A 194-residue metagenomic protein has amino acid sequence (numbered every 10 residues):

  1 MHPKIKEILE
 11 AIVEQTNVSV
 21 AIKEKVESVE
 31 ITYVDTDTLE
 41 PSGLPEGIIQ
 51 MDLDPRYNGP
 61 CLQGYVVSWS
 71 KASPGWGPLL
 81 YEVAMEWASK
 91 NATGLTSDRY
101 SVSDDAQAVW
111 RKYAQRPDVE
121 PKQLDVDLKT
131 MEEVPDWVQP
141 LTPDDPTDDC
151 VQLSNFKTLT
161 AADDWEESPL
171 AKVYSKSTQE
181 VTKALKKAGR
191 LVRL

Functional and structural regions predicted by a protein language model:
M1-I12, A21-I22, V26-V29, I49-R56 (+2 more regions): Terminal substrate-recognition subdomain of acyl/acetyltransferases
T16-K71: A conserved beta-strand-loop-helix scaffold within acyl/acetyltransferase catalytic domains
Q63-V67, P78-V83, L95: Basic amphipathic recognition helices
S68, A72, W76, D98-V102: Conserved aromatic-histidine-acidic binding/catalytic patches
A72-A88: Conserved acetyl-CoA-binding loop-helix of GNAT-fold acetyltransferases
